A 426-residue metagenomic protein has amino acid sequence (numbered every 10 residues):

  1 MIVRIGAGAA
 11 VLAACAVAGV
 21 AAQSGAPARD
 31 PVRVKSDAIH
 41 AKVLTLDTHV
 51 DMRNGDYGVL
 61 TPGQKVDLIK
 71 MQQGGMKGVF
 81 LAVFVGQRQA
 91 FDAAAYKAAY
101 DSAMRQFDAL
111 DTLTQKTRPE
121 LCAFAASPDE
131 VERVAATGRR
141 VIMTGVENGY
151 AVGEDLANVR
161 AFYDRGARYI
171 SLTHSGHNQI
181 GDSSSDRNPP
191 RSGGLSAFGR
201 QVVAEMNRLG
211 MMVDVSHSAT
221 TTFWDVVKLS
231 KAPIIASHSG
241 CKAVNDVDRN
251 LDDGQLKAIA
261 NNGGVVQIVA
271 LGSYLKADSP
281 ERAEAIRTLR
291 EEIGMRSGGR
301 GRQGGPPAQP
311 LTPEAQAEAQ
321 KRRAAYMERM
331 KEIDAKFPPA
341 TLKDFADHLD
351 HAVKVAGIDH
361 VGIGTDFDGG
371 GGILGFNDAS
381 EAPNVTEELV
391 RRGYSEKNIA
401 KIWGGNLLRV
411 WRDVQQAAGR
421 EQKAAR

Functional and structural regions predicted by a protein language model:
M1-V3: N-terminal secretory signal peptides that target proteins for export/translocation
G6-G19: Bacterial N-terminal signal peptides
G19-G193, K242, D246-R426: N-terminal hydrophobic targeting/anchoring segments and the immediately downstream early-domain regions of hydrolases
H49-D51, H217, H238: Histidine-centered divalent metal-coordination motifs
D155-V159, T222-A232: Distinct, well-ordered alpha-helical segments
R191-F198, D214-A219, L251: Short, contiguous, pocket-lining structural segments that sit at or immediately flank catalytic/ligand-binding sites
R191-N207, V226-A236: Alpha-helix-loop-beta-strand connector modules within alpha/beta enzyme cores
Q201-V215, T221-T222, Q255-N261: Substrate-binding cleft of carbohydrate-active enzyme catalytic domains
